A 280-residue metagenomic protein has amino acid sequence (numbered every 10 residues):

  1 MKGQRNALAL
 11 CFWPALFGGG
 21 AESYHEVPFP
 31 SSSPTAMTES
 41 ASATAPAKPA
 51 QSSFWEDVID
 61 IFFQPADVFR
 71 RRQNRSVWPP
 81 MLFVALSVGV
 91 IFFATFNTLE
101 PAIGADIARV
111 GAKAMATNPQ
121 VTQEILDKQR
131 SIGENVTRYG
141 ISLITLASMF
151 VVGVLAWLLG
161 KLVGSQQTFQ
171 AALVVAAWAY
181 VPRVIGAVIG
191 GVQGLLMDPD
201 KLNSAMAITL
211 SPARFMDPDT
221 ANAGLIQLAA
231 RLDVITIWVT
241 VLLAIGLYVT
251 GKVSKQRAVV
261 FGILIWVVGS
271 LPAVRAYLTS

Functional and structural regions predicted by a protein language model:
G3-P14: N-terminal amphipathic/hydrophobic targeting modules at extreme N-termini, encompassing cleavable Sec/SRP-type signal
H25, T95-S142, Q193-L232, A273-S280: Membrane-helix interface segments in multi-pass membrane proteins
F29-P49: Short, non-transmembrane cytosolic segments of multipass membrane proteins
P46-F63, Q129, Q166: Short, membrane-interfacial amphipathic segments enriched in basic
F63, G153-W157, T240-L242: A generic alpha-helix surface/boundary motif
D67-I185, G191: Selected alpha-helical membrane-embedding segments in polytopic membrane proteins
Q170-S280: Hydrophobic alpha-helical transmembrane segments and adjacent short intramembrane/lumenal linkers of inner/organellar
